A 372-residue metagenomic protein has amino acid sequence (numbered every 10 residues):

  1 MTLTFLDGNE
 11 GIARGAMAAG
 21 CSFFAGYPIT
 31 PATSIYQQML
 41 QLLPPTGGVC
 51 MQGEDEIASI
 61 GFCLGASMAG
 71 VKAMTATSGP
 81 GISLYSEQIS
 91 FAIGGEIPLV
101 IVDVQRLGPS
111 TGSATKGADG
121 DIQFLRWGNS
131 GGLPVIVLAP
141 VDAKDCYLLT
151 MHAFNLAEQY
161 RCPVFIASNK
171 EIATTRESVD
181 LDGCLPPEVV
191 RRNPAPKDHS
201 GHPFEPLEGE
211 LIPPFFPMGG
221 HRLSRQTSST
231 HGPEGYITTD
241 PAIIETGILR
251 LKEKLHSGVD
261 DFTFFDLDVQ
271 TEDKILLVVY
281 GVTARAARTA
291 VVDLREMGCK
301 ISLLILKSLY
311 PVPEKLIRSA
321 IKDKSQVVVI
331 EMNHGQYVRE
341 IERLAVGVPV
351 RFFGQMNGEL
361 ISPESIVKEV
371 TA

Functional and structural regions predicted by a protein language model:
M1-W127, P134, M151, K170 (+4 more regions): Thiamine diphosphate
T2-N9, E158-A372: Flexible, low-complexity linker and terminal segments
R14, S86, K144-Y147, M151 (+4 more regions): Amphipathic, non-transmembrane alpha-helical secondary structure
A18, G70, G95-E96, G132 (+3 more regions): Short, well-ordered loop/turn elements at secondary-structure boundaries
P31-S34, I60, I82-L84, G108-T111 (+5 more regions): Flexible loop/turn segments at secondary-structure boundaries
L43, S67, I93, R126-N129 (+4 more regions): N-terminal cationic-hydrophobic initiation segments that often serve targeting/anchoring roles
M74-A76, V100-V102, V137-A139, F165-A167 (+2 more regions): Structural motif
K116-N169, P194-P196: Conserved thiamine diphosphate
